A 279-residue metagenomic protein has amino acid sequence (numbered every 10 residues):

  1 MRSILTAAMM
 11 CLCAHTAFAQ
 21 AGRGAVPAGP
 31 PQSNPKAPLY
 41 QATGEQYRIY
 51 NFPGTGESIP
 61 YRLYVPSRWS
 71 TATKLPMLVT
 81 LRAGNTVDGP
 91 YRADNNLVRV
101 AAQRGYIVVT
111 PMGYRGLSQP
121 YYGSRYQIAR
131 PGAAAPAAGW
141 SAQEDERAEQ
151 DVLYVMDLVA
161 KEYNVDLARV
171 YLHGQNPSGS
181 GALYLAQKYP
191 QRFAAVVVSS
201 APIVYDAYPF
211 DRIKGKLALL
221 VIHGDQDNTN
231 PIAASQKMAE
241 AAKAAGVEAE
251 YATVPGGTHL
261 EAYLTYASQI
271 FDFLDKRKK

Functional and structural regions predicted by a protein language model:
M1-I4: Positively charged n-region of N-terminal signal peptides that target proteins for export
T6-H15: Bacterial N-terminal signal peptides
Q20-M77, A148, P177, Q236-E240 (+2 more regions): A domain-start/cap signature at the N-terminus of enzymes
Y40, Y47, E57-I59, T73-N164: Serine-hydrolase catalytic machinery in alpha/beta-hydrolase-like enzymes
T80-N85, A160-Y163, Q175, A182 (+5 more regions): Cell-envelope and extracellular/periplasmic
Y91-L97, S200-R212, A233-K237: Alpha-helical scaffolding within the catalytic cores of extracellular/periplasmic polymer-degrading hydrolases
A160-N164, A168-G215: Primarily recognizes the serine-hydrolase "nucleophile elbow" in alpha/beta-hydrolase and SGNH/GDSL folds
A218-I222, N228-K279: C-terminal catalytic histidine-bearing segment of alpha/beta-hydrolase fold enzymes
